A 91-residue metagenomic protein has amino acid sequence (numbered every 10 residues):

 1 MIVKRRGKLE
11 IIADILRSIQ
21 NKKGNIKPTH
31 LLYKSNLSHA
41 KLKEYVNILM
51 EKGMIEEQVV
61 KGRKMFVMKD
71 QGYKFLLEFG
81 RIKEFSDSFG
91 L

Functional and structural regions predicted by a protein language model:
M1-D14: Short alpha-helical segments that sit at the start of domains
D14, S18-K22: Short amphipathic alpha-helical elements of helix-turn-helix/winged-helix folds
G24-K34: Short acidic, hydrophobic short linear motifs in intrinsically disordered regions
N36-E51: Short amphipathic alpha-helical interaction segments
M50-V60: A short, conserved structural fragment
R63-L77: Basic, amphipathic "hinge/linker" alpha-helix immediately C-terminal to the N-terminal HTH DNA-binding motif
L77-L91: Amphipathic alpha-helical dimerization/coiled-coil segments that flank or bridge DNA-binding/regulatory modules
